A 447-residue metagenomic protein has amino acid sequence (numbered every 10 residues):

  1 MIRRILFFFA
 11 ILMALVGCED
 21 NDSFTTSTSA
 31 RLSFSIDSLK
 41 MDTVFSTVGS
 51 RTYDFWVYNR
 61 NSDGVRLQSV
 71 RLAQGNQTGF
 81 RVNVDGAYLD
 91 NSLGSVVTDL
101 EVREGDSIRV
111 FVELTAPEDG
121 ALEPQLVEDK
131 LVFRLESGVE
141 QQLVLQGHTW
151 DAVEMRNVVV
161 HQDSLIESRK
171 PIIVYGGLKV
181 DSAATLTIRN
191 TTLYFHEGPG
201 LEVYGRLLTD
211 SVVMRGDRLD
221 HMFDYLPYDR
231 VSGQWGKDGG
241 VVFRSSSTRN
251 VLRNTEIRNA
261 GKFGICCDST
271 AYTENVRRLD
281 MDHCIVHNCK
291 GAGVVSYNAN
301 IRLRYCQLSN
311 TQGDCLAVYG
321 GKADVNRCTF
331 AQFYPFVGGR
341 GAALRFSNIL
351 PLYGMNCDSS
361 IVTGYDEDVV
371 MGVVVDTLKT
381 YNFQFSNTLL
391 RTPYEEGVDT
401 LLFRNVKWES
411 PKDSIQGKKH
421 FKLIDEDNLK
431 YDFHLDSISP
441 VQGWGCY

Functional and structural regions predicted by a protein language model:
M1-L6: Bacterial N-terminal signal peptides that target proteins for export
F7-I11: Hydrophobic helical h-region of N-terminal Sec-dependent signal peptides in bacterial secretory/periplasmic proteins
A14-G17: C-terminal motif of bacterial Sec signal peptides marking the signal peptidase cleavage site
S23-T25, L32-T43, V48-S50, D54-W56 (+1 more regions): Beta-strand/loop edge motif enriched in small/polar residues
S50-R51, S62-L67: Short acidic/proline- and small/hydrophobic-mixed sequence motifs that coincide with surface turns and coil-to-beta
V57-N61: Asparagine-centered strand-capping/turn motif at beta-strand->loop junctions
S69-A73, I166: Change to "...patches in solvent-exposed regions of secreted, membrane-anchored, or virion-exposed structural
A73-G94: Short, solvent-exposed loop/linker segments at beta-strand-coil boundaries, enriched for Pro/Gly and Ser/Thr
